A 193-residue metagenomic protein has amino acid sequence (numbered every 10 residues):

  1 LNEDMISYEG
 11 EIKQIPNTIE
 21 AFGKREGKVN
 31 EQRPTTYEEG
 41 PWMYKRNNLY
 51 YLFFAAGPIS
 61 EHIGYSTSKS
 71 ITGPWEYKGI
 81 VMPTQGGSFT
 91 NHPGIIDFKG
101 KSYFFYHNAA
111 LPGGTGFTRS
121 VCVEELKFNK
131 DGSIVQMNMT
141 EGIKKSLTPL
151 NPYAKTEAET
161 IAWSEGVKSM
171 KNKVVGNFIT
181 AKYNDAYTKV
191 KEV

Functional and structural regions predicted by a protein language model:
L1-E192: Carbohydrate-active catalytic/glycan-binding domains of CAZyme proteins, especially the secreted or lumenal ectodomains
